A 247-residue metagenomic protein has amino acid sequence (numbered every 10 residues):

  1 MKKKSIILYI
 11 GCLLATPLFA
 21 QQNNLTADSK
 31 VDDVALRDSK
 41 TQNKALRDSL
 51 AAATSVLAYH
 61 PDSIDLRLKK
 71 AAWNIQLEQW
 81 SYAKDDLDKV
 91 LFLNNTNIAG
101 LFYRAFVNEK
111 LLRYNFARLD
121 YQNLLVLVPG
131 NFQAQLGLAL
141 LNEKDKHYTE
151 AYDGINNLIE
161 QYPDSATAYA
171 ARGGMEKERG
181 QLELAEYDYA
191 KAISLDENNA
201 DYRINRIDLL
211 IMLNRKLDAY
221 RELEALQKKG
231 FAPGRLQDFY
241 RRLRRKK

Functional and structural regions predicted by a protein language model:
L18-K69, W73-L77, S81, D85: N-terminal leader/linker segments that initiate helical-solenoid repeat arrays
N23-R37, K44, L209-K247: Terminal, low-structured helical/coil segments at or just beyond the last alpha-helical repeat
Y59-H60, F92-L93, L127-V128, Q161-Y162 (+2 more regions): Structural marker of alpha-solenoid helical repeat scaffolds
I64-D65, I98-A99, F132-Q133, A166-T167 (+2 more regions): Helix-start (N-cap) detector for alpha-helical repeat units in TPR-like alpha-solenoids, especially tetratricopeptide
I75, F102-E109, E143, A170 (+2 more regions): Position-specific recognition of the canonical hydrophobic site in helix A of tetratricopeptide repeat
